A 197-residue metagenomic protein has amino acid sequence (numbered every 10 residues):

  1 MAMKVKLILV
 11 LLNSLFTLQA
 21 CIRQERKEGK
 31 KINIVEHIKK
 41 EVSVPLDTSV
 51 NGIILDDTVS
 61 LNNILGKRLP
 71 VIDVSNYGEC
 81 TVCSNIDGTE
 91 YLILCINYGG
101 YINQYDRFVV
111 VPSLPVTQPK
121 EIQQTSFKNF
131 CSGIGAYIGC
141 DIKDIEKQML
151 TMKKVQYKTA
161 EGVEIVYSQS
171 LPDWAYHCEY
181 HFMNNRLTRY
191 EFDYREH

Functional and structural regions predicted by a protein language model:
M1-K30: Bacterial Sec-dependent N-terminal signal peptides
C21-A160, F182-H197: Short helix/turn-capping signatures at newly exposed starts of structured segments
T48, G162, D173-A175: Short, solvent-exposed coil/turn segments
E161-Y167: Flexible, substrate/cofactor-facing loop regions flanked by secondary structure within enzyme catalytic domains
S170-N185: Short, exposed beta-strand-loop hairpins at the edges of beta-sheets in extracellular/periplasmic proteins
